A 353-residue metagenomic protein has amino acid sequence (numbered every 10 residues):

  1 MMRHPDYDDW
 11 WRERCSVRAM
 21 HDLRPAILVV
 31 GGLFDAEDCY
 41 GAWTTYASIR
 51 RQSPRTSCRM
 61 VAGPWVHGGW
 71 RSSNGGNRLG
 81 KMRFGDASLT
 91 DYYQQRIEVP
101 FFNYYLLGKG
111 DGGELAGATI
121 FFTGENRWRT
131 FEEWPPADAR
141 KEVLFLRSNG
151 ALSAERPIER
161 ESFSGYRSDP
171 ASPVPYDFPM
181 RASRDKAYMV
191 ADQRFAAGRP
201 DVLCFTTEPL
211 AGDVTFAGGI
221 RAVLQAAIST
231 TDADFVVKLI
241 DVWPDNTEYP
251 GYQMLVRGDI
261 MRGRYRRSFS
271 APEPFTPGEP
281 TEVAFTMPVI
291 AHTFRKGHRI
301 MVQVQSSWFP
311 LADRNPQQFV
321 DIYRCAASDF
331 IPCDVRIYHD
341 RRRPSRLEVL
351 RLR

Functional and structural regions predicted by a protein language model:
M1-A19, T207-L210: Active-site nucleophile elbow and catalytic-triad environment of alpha/beta-hydrolase enzymes
L23, V29-G31: Short beta-strand/loop motif that positions the catalytic acidic residue of the alpha/beta-hydrolase fold
G31, M60-W65, F122-G124: Short glycine-rich catalytic loops that host catalytic nucleophiles or stabilize transition states across multiple
F34-D38: Acidic catalytic loop of the alpha/beta-hydrolase fold
Y40-C58: Active-site-adjacent alpha-helix of alpha/beta-hydrolase-fold enzymes
G41-T44, Y93, I97-F101: Extracytoplasmic/secreted proteins, especially bacterial periplasmic and envelope-associated proteins
S53-N74: Flexible glycine/proline-rich, aromatic-decorated loop/lid segments
G68, N77, M82-I97, Y105-R353: Glycine/threonine-rich phosphate-binding loop and adjacent beta-strand/alpha-helix elements that clamp
